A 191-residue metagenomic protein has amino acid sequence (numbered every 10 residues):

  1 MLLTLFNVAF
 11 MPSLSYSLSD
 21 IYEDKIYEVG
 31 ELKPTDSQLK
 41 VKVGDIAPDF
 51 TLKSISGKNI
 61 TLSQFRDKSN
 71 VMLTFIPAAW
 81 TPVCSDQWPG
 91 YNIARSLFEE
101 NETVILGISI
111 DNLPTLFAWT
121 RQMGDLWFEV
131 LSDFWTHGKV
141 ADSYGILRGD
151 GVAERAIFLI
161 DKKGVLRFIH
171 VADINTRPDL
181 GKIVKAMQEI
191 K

Functional and structural regions predicted by a protein language model:
M1-F10: Bacterial N-terminal signal peptides
M11-S15: Membrane-interface motif at the C-terminal end of an N-terminal transmembrane signal
Y16-K191: Chalcogenol-based redox active-site neighborhoods
